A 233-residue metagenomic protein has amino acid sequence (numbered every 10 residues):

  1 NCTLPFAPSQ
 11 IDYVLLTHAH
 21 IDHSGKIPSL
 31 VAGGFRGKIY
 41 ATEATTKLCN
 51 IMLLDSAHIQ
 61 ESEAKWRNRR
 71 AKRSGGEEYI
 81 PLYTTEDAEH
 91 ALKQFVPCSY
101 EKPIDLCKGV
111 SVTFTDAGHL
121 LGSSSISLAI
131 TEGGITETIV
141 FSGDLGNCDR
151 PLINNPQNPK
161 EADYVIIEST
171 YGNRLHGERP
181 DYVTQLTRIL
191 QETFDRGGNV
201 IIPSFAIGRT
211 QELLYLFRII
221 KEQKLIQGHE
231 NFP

Functional and structural regions predicted by a protein language model:
N1-L15, H20-S24, S29-E212, R218-Q227: His/Asp/Glu-rich metal-coordinating catalytic cores of metallo-dependent phosphodiesterases/hydrolases acting on
F232-P233: Extended, well-ordered alpha-helical scaffold/bundle regions in very large, multi-domain proteins
